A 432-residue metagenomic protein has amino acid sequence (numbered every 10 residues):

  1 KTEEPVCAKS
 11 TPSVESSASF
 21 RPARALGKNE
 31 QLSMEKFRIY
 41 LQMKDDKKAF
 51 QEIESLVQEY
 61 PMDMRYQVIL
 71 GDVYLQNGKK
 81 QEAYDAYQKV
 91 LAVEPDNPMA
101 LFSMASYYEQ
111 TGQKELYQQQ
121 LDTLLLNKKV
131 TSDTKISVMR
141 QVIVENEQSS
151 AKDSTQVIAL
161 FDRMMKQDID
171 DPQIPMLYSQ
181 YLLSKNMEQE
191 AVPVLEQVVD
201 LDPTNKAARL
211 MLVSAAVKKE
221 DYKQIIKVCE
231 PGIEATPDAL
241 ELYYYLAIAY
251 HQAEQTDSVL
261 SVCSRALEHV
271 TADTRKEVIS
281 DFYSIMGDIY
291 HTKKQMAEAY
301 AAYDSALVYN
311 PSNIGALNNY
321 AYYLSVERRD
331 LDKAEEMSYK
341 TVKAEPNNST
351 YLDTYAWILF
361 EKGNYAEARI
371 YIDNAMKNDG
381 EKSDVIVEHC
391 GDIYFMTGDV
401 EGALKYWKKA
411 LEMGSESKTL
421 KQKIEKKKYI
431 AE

Functional and structural regions predicted by a protein language model:
K1-T397, K405-E432: Alpha-solenoid helical repeat scaffolds
E401: Residues that scaffold, gate, or flank divalent-cation-dependent active/transport sites
